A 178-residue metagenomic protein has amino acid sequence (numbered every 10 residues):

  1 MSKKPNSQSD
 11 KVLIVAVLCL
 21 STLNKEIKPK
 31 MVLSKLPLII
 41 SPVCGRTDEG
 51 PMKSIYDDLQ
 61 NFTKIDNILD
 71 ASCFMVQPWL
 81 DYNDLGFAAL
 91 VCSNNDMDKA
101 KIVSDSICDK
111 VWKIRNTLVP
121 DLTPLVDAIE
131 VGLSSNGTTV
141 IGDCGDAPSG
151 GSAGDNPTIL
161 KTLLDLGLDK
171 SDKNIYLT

Functional and structural regions predicted by a protein language model:
M1-P29, T138-L160, L164, L168-N174 (+1 more regions): Active-site histidine-anchored catalytic micro-motif
L23-V32, L36, I40-L133: Accessory alpha-helical/coil subdomains and C-terminal extensions that flank or cap enzyme catalytic cores
